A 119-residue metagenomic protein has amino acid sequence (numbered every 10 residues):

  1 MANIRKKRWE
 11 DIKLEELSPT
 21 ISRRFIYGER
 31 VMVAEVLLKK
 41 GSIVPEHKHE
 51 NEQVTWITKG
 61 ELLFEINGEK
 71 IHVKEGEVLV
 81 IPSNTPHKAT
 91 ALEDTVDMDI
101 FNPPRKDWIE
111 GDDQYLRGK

Functional and structural regions predicted by a protein language model:
M1-R30, D113-K119: A short, N-terminal "cap"/entry segment at the start of jelly-roll beta-barrel domains of the cupin/DSBH fold
L17, R24-F25, V36-L37, V44-H49 (+1 more regions): Short histidine-centered beta-strand/loop micro-motifs that create catalytic or ligand/metal-coordination sites
A34, F64-I66, M98-D99, K106-G111: Anionic, Ser/Thr-rich low-complexity intrinsically disordered regions
L37-K39, H49-F64: Short, conserved beta-strand element in jelly-roll/cupin
T58-K59, K74-E75, E93: A cytosolic small-molecule/anion-sensing beta-strand core signal
G68-S83: Short acidic-glycine-tyrosine-enriched beta hairpin
S83-D107: Ligand-binding loop in jelly-roll beta-barrel domains
